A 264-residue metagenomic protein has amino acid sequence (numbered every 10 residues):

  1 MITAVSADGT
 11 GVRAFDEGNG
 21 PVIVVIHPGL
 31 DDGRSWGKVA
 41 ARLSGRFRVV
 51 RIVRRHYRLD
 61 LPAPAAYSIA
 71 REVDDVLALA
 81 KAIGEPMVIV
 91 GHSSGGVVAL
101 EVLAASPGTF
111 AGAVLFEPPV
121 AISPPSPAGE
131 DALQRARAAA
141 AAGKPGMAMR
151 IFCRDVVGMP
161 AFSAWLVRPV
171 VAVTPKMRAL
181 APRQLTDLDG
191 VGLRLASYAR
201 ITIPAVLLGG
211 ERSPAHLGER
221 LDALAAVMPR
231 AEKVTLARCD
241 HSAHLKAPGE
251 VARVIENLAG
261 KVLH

Functional and structural regions predicted by a protein language model:
S6-A65: Conserved HGGG/HGGXW glycine-rich cap/lid loop of the alpha/beta-hydrolase fold
V25-G29, S93, G210: Glycine-rich His-Gly loop
A41, V50-V88, S94, R253: Active-site loop/oxyanion-hole signature of alpha/beta-hydrolase fold enzymes
V53-R58, P119, A237-D240: Short beta-to-alpha linker loops that shape the active-site pocket of alpha/beta-hydrolase fold enzymes
P86-P124: Conserved hydrolase catalytic core segment
I122-V171, L185-L188: Helix-rich cap/lid subdomain of alpha/beta-hydrolase
V173-A226, T235: Conserved serine/cysteine hydrolase catalytic core
L236-P248: Catalytic histidine-centered segment of alpha/beta-hydrolase-like enzymes
